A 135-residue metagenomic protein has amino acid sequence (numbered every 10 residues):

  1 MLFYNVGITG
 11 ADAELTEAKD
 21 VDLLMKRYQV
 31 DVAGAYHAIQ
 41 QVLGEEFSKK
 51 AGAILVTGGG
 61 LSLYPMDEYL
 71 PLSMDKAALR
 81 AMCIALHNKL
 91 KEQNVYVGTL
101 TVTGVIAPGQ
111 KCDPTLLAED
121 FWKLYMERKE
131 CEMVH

Functional and structural regions predicted by a protein language model:
M1-Y4, K129-E130: A glycine-rich helix->loop->beta "capping" turn within Rossmann-like NAD(P)(H)-dependent oxidoreductase domains
F3, L55-T57, V97-L100: Hydrophobic structural elements of the Rossmann-like NAD(P)H-binding subdomain that define the short-chain
N5-A13: Conserved NAD(P)H cofactor-binding loop of Rossmann-fold oxidoreductase domains
I8-T9, L23, R27, A53-A78 (+3 more regions): Catalytic loop of short-chain dehydrogenase/reductase
E17-Y36, L79: Catalytic Tyr-X3-Lys loop
V30-K49: Amphipathic alpha-helical dimer-interface segment in Rossmann-like NAD(P)H-dependent oxidoreductases
G44, N88-K89: Alpha-helical segment proximal to the catalytic Tyr-Lys
E92-H135: C-terminal helical subdomain
